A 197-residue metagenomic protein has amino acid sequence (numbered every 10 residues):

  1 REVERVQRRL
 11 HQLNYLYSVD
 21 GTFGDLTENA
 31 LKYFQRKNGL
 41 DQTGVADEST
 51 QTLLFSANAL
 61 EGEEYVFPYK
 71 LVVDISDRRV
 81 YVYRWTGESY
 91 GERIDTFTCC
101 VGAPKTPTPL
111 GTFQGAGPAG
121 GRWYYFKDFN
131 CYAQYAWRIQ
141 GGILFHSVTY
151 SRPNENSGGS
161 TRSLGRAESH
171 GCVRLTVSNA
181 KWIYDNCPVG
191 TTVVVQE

Functional and structural regions predicted by a protein language model:
R1-E2, V19-L26, T43-A46, Y65 (+7 more regions): Extracytoplasmic/periplasmic, Sec-exported soluble proteins
R1-V3, H11-N29, Y33-L53: Short acidic, glycine/serine/threonine-rich helix-capping segments at coil-helix boundaries
V3-Q7, E28, K32, Q51 (+4 more regions): Extracytoplasmic/secreted envelope proteins and their assembly/folding machinery, especially bacterial periplasmic
L10-N14, V19, Q35-Q42, N58 (+7 more regions): Sec/Tat-exported extracytoplasmic proteins
R36-T43, E48-T112, A116-A119, Q134-Y135: Cell wall/extracellular polymer interaction/catalysis modules
L110, Y125-E197: Exported/periplasmic cell-wall-interacting domains
G121-W123: Short, charged beta-strand/loop "edge" motif centered at a coil->beta-strand transition that forms conserved
